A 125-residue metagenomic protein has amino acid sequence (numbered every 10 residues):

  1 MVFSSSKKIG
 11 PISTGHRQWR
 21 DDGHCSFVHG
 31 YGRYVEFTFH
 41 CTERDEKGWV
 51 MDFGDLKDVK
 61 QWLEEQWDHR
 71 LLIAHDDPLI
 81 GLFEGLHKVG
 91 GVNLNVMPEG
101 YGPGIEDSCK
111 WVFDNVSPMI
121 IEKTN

Functional and structural regions predicted by a protein language model:
M1-N125: Charge-rich, low-complexity N-terminal segments
